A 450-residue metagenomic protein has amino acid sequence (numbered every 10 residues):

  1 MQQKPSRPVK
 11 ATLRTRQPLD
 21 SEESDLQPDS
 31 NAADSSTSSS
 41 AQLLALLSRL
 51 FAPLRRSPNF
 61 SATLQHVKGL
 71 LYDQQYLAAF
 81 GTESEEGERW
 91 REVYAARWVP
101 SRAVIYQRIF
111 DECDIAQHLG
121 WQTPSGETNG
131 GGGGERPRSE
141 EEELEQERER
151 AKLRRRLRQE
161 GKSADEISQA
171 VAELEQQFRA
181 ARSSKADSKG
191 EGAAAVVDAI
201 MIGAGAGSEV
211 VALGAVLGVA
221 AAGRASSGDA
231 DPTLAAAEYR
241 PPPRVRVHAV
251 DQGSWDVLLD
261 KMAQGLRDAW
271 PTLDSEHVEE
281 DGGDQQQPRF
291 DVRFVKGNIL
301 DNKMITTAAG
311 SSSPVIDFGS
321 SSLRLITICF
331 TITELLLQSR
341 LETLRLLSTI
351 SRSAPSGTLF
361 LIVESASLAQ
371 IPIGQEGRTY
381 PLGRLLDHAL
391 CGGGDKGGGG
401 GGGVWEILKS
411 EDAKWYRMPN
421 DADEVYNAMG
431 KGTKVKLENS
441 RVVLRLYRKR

Functional and structural regions predicted by a protein language model:
Q2-K10, R16-N59, R136, E149-R158 (+3 more regions): Domain-level detector for long C-terminal conserved domains
Q65-L77: Phospho-regulated, Ser/Thr/Pro-rich intrinsically disordered or coiled-coil terminal scaffolds of eukaryotic
L70, R97, I109-E112, V216 (+3 more regions): Alpha-helical recognition domains of nuclear gene-regulatory proteins
L77-G130, G134-V196, S208, A215: Class I SAM-dependent methyltransferase Rossmann-like catalytic core, especially the SAM/SAH-binding loop
A199-M201: Class I SAM-dependent methyltransferase core
G203-G205, D251: Conserved S-adenosyl-L-methionine
G207, A212, T379: C-terminal His-loop and adjacent cap/lid subdomain of alpha/beta-hydrolase
A212-A221: Histidine-anchored nucleotide/phosphate-binding helix
